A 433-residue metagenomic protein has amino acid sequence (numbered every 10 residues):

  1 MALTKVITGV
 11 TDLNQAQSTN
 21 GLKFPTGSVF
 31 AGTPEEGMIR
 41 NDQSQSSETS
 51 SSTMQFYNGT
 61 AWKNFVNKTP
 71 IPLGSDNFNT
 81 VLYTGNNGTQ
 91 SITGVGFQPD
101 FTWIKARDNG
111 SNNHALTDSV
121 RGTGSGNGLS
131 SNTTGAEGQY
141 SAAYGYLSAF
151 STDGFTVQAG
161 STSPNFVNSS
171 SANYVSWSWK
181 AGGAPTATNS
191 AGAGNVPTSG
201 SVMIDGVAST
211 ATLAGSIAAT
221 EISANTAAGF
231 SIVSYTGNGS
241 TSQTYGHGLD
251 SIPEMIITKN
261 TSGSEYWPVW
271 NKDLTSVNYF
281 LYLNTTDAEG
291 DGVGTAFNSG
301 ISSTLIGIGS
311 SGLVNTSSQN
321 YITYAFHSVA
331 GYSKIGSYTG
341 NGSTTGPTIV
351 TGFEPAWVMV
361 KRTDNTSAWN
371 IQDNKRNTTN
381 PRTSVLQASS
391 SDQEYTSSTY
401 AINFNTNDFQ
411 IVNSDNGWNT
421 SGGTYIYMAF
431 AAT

Functional and structural regions predicted by a protein language model:
L3, V10, Q55-Y57, L147-S148: Assembly/interface hotspot detector across virion components, adhesins/toxins, and nucleic-acid enzymes
T4-S47, V66, G74-T89, S231-S240 (+1 more regions): Extracellular/surface-exposed low-complexity repeats and stalk/linker segments enriched in Gly/Pro and small polar
Q15, G32-T33, S47, Q55 (+3 more regions): Generic structural signal for beta-strand residues in well-ordered domains
K23, F30-Y57, D100-K105, I256-T258 (+1 more regions): Short hydrophobic/aromatic-rich beta-strand motifs
S46-S47, S52-M54, W62, F155 (+2 more regions): Hydrophobic residues embedded in beta-strands of well-ordered beta-sheets
N58-K68: Tryptophan-rich substrate-binding surfaces of secreted polymer-degrading and adhesive proteins
N67-T433: Surface-exposed molecular-recognition determinants
